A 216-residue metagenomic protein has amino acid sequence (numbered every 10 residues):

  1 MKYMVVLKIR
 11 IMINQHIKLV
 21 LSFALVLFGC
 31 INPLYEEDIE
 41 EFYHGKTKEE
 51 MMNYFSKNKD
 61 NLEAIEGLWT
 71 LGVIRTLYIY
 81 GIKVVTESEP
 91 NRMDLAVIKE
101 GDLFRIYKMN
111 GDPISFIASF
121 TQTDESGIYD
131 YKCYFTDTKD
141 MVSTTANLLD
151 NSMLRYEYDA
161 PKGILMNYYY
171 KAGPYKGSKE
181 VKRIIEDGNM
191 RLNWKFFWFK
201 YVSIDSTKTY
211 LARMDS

Functional and structural regions predicted by a protein language model:
L7-L21, G29-T86, K171-S216: Amphipathic/hydrophobic helical signal segments and adjacent flexible N-terminal regions that mediate secretion
F55-S56, E63, T70-E157, L165: Central antiparallel beta-sheet cores of small beta-barrel/beta-sandwich binding domains
E89-F104, S152-L154, G163-M166, R183-K208: Extended, compositionally biased low-complexity polar/Lys-Gly-rich tracts and adjacent boundary/linker regions are
N147, L154-E157, M166-R183: Intrinsically disordered, low-complexity interaction hubs enriched in FG repeats and polar/small residues
